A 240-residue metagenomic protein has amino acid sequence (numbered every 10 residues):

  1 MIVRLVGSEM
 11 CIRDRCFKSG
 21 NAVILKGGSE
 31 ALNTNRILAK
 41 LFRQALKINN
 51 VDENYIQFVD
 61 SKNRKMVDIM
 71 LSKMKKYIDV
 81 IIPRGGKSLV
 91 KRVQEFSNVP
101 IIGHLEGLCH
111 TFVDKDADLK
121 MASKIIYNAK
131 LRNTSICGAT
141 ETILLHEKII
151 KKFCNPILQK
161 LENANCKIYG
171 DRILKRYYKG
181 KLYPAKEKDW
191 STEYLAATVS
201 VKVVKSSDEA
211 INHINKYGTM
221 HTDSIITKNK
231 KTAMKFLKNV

Functional and structural regions predicted by a protein language model:
M1-I12: Single conserved hydrophobic/aromatic residue that forms the stacking wall/gate of nucleotide- or nucleobase-binding
R15-A22, I48, V90-A196: ALDH superfamily catalytic-core signature
A22-K26, I102-G103, D223-I226: Short hydrophobic alpha-helical runs that function as membrane-insertion/retention elements
R43-V59, D79: A glycine-rich helix N-cap at a beta->alpha junction
Q57-K75: A structured beta-alpha segment of the ubiquitous adenosine-cofactor-binding alpha/beta core
L71-V80, R92-E95: Active-site/ligand-binding-proximal alpha/beta "capping" segment
K186-V240: Conserved C-terminal structural/oligomerization subdomain of aldehyde/semialdehyde dehydrogenase
